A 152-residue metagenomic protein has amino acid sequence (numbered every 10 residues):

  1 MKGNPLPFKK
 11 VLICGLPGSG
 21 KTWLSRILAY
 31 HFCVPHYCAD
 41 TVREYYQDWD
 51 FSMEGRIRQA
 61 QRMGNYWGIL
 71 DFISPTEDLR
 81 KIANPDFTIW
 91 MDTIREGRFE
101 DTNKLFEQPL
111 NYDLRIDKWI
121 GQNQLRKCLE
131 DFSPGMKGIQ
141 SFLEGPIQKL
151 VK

Functional and structural regions predicted by a protein language model:
M1-L6, V11, I27, H31 (+2 more regions): NTP-dependent small-molecule kinase module
K10-L12, P35, W67-I69: Residue-level preference for the first positions of well-ordered beta-strands
L16: P-loop (Walker A) phosphate-binding loop of NTP-binding proteins
G20: Conserved glycine(s) of the Walker
W23-G64: Conserved substrate/cofactor phosphate-moiety recognition/catalytic segment in nucleotide-dependent phosphotransferases
D40, M91-D92, D117-I120: Residues at the C-termini of beta-strands that transition into short coil/loop
R43-Y45, E96-R98, I120-R126: A short acidic, often aromatic-flanked loop/helix-cap motif at beta-alpha or helix-coil junctions that lines enzyme
L70-N111: ATP-dependent NMP and nucleoside kinases share a basic, alpha-helical "lid"
